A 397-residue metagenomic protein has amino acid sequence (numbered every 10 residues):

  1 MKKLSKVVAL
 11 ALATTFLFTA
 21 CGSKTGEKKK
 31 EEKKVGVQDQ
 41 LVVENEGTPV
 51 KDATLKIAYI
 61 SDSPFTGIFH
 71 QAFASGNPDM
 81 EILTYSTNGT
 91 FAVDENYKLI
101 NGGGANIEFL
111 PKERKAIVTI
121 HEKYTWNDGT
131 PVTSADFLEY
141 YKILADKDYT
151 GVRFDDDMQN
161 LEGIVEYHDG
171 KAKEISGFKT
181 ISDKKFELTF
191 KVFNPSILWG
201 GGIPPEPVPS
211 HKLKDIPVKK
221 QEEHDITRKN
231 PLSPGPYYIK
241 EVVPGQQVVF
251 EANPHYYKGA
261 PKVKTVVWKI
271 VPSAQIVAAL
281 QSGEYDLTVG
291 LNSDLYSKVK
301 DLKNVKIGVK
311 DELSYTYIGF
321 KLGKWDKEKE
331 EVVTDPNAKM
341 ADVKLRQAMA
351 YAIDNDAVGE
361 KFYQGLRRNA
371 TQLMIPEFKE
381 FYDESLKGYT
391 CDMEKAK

Functional and structural regions predicted by a protein language model:
F18-A20: C-terminal motif of bacterial Sec signal peptides marking the signal peptidase cleavage site
K56, T133-E139, K185-T189, P236 (+3 more regions): Alpha-helical secondary-structure segments
A58-P111, L232: N-terminal lobe/hinge region of extracytoplasmic solute-binding protein
N106-R153, E187, A279, A338-A341: Aromatic- and charge-enriched surface segment that lines or borders ligand/interaction sites
F154-D215: Surface-exposed binding/hinge segments that line and control ligand-binding clefts or catalytic entry sites
W199-P261, T265, Q275: Gly/Pro-rich hinge or "lid" segments in bacterial periplasmic/extracellular proteins
K240-E251, P261, V267-E331, D356: Extracellular/periplasmic solute-recognition and catalytic clefts
R368-K397: Structural transition elements
